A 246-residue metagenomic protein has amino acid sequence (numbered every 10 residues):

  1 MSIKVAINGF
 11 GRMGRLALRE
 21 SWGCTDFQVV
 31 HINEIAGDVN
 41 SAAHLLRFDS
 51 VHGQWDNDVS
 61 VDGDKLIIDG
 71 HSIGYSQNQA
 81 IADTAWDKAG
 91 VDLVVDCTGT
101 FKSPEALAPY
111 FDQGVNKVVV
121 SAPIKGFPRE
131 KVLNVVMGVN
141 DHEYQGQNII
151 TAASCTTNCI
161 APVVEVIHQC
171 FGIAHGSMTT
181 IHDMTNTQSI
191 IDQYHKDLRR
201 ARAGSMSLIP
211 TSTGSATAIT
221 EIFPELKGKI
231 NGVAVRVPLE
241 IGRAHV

Functional and structural regions predicted by a protein language model:
M1-I190, Y194-A201: N-terminal Rossmann-like NAD(P) cofactor-binding subdomain of oxidoreductases, focused on the glycine-rich
Q169, I173-E240: Acidic, glycine-rich segments within the central catalytic cores of soluble metabolic enzymes that bind/position
A244-V246: Conserved small/polar residues in nucleotide/adenosyl-binding loops
